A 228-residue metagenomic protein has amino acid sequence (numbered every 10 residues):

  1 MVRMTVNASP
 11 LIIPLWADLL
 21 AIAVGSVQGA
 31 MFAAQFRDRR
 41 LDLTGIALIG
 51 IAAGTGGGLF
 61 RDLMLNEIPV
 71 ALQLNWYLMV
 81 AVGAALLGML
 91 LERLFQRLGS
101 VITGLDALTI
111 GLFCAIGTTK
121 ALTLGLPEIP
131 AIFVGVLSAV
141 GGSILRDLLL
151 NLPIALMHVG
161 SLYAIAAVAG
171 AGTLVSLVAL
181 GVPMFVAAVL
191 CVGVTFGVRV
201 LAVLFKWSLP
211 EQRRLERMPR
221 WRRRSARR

Functional and structural regions predicted by a protein language model:
M1-I12, L63-L72, G117-P130, S176-A187: Helix-coil boundary and interhelical linker segments in multi-pass alpha-helical membrane proteins
M1-I12, W207-R228: Intrinsically disordered, low-complexity non-transmembrane regions of multi-pass membrane transporters
L11-A23, P69-G83, P127-V140: Structural signature of hydrophobic alpha-helical transmembrane segments
P14-G50, D62: The feature marks the first
V27-R39, R61-L63, L86-G99, I144-A155 (+1 more regions): C-terminal ends of transmembrane helices
L41-G50, Q73-M79, G99-I110, V134 (+1 more regions): Cytoplasmic-side transmembrane-helix entry/capping segments in multi-pass membrane proteins
L48-A52, L59-L65, F133, L137 (+1 more regions): Short, structured motif recognition centered on aromatic/hydrophobic residues
I49-G56, A81, D106-T119, L162-V175 (+1 more regions): Small-residue-rich segments of transmembrane alpha-helices in multi-pass membrane proteins, especially helix faces
